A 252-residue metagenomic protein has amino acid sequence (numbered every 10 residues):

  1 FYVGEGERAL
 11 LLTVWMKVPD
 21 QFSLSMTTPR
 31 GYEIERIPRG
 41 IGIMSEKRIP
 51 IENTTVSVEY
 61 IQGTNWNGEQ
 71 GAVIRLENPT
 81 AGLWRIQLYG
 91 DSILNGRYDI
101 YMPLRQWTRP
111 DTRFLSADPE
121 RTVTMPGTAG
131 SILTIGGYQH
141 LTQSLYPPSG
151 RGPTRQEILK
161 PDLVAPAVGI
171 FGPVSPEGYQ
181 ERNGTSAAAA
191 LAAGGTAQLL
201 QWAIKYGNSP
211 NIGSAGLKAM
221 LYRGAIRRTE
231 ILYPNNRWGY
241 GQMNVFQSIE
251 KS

Functional and structural regions predicted by a protein language model:
F1-E7, T13-K17, R121-T134, P148-V164 (+3 more regions): Mature extracellular/periplasmic domains of secretome proteins
F1-I49: Polar, glycine-rich mid-to-C-terminal structural blocks that act as macromolecule-binding/assembly scaffolds
D20-F22, W84, G96, L159: Short beta-strand/loop motifs in extracellular/secreted proteins, especially within beta-sandwich accessory domains
Q21-S23, P29, A167-Y233: Hydrolase catalytic cores
R30-P38, Y138-A190, I226, Q247: Catalytic-core environment of secreted peptidases
I51-D91, D99-L104: Beta-sandwich interaction modules
S92-G137: C-terminal edge strands of extracellular/lumenal beta-sandwich accessory domains
E230-S252: C-terminal domain-closing interface element
